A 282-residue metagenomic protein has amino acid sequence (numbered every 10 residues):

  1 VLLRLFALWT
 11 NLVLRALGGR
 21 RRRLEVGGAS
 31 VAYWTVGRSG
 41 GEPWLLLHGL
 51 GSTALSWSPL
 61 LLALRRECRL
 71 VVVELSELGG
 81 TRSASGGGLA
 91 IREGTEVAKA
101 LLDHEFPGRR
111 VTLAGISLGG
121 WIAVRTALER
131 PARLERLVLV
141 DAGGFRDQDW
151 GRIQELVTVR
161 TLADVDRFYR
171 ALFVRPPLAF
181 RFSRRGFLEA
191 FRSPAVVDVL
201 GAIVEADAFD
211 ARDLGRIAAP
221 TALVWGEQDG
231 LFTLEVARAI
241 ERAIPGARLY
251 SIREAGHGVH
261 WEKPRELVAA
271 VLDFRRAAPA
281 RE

Functional and structural regions predicted by a protein language model:
V1-E42, R66-C68, F106-P107, R276-E282: Alpha/beta-hydrolase fold catalytic core
W34, P59-L62, V71-A114: Active-site loop/oxyanion-hole signature of alpha/beta-hydrolase fold enzymes
G49-P59, L70: Serine-hydrolase catalytic-loop signature spanning alpha/beta hydrolases and amidase-signature enzymes
W121-E129, L134-D164: Flexible "cap/lid" loop of the alpha/beta hydrolase fold
L156-R216: Conserved alpha/beta-hydrolase catalytic His-Asp/Glu region
I217, L223-W225, D229: Short beta-strand/loop motif that positions the catalytic acidic residue of the alpha/beta-hydrolase fold
G230-V236: Conserved alpha/beta-hydrolase "acid-adjacent" motif
A247-E282: Catalytic active-site module of serine/aspartate enzymes centered on a nucleophile-bearing elbow/loop
